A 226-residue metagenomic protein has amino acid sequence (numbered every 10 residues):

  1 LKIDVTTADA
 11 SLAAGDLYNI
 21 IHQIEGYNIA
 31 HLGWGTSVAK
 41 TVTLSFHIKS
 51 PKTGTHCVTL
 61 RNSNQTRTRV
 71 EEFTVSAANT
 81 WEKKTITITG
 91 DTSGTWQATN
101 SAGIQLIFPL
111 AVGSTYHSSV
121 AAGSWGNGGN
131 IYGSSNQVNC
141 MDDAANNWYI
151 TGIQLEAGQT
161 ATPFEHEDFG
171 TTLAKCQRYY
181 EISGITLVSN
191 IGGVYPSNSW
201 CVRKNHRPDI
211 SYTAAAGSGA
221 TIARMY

Functional and structural regions predicted by a protein language model:
L1-Y226: Extracellular and organelle-lumenal recognition/adhesion modules and their flexible linkers in secreted
